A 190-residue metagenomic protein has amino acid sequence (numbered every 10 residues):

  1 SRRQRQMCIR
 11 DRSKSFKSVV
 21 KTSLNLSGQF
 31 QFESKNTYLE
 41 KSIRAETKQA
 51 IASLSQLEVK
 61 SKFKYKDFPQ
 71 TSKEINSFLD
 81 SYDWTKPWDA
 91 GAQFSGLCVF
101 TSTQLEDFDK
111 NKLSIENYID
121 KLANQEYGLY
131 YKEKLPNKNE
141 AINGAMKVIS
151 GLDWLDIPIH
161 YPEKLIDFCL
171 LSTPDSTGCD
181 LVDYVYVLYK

Functional and structural regions predicted by a protein language model:
S1-D11: Single conserved hydrophobic/aromatic residue that forms the stacking wall/gate of nucleotide- or nucleobase-binding
S13-K190: Eukaryote-skewed repeat-based solenoidal scaffolds used as protein-protein interaction platforms, primarily
